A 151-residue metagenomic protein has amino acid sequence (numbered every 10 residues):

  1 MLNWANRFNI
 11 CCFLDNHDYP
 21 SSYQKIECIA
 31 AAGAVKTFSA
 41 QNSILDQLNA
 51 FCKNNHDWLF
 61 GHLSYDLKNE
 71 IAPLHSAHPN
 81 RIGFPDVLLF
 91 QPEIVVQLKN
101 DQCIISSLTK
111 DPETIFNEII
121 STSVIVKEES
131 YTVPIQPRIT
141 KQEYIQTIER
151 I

Functional and structural regions predicted by a protein language model:
M1-I151: Signature of the chorismate-utilizing enzyme
